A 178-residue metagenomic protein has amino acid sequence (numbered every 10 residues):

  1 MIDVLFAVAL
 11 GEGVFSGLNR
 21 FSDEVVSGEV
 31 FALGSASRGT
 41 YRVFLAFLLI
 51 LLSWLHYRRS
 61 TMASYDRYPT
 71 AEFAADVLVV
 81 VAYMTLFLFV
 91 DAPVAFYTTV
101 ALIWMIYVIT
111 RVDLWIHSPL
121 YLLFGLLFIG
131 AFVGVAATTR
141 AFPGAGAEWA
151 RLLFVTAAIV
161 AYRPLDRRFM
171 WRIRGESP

Functional and structural regions predicted by a protein language model:
M1-Y57: N-terminal topogenic module of multi-pass integral membrane proteins
D3-V4, V8-F21, D76-D91, T110 (+1 more regions): Hydrophobic alpha-helical transmembrane segments and adjacent interfacial helices in integral membrane proteins
L18-T40, S64, T85-T99, I116-L120 (+1 more regions): Membrane-helix interface and helix-disruption motif detector
A32-L45, R58-V81: Hydrophobic/aromatic-rich structural module bridging two neighboring secondary-structure elements via a short loop
L48-L52, T99-R111, V155-P164: Alpha-helical transmembrane segments and their membrane-interface exit regions
L51-Y65, I109-I116, P164-R174: C-terminal ends of transmembrane helices
S64-L127: Membrane-proximal helix-loop-helix units in multi-pass membrane proteins
I129-P178: C-terminal transmembrane-bundle signature of multipass membrane proteins, characterized by strong activation on
